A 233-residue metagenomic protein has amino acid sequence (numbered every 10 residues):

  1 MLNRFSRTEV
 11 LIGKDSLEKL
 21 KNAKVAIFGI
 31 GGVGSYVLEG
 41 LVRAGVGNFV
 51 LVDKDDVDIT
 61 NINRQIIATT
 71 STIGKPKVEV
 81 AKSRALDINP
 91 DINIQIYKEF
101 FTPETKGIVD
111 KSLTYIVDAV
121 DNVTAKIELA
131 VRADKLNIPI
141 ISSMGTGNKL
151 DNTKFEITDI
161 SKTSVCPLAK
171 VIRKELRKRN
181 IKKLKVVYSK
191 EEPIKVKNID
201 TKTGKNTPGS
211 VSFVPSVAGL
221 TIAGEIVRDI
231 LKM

Functional and structural regions predicted by a protein language model:
M1-V25: N-terminal charged helix/coil linker that caps or initiates catalytic domains
L2, K21, V109-Y115, V120 (+5 more regions): Glycine-rich phosphate/adenylate-binding loop
I27-G29, V52: Conserved N-terminal Rossmann-fold NAD(P)-binding element of oxidoreductases
V33-G34: Hydrophobic/small residue at the entry helix of a nucleotide-binding pocket
V42-N48, K135: Conserved S-adenosyl-L-methionine
V46, L51-N89: Glycine-rich phosphate-binding loop and adjoining beta1-alpha1-beta2 segment of Rossmann-like nucleotide-binding folds
Y97-K106: Conserved SAM/SAH-binding loop
